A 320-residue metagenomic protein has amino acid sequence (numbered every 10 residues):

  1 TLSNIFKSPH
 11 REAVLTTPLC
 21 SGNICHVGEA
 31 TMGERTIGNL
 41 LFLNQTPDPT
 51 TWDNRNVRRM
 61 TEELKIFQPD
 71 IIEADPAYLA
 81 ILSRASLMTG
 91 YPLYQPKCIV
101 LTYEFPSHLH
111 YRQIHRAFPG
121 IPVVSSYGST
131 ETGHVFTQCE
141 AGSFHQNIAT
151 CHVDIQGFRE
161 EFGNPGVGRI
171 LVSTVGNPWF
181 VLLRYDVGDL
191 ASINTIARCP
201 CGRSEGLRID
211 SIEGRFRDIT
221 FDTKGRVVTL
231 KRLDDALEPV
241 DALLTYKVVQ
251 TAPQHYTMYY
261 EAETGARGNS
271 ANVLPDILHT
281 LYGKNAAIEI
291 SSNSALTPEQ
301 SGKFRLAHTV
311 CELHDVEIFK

Functional and structural regions predicted by a protein language model:
T1-E34: Conserved adenylate-forming
I37-K320: Active-site glycine/GP-rich loop and adjacent strand/helix microenvironment that borders small-molecule binding pockets
